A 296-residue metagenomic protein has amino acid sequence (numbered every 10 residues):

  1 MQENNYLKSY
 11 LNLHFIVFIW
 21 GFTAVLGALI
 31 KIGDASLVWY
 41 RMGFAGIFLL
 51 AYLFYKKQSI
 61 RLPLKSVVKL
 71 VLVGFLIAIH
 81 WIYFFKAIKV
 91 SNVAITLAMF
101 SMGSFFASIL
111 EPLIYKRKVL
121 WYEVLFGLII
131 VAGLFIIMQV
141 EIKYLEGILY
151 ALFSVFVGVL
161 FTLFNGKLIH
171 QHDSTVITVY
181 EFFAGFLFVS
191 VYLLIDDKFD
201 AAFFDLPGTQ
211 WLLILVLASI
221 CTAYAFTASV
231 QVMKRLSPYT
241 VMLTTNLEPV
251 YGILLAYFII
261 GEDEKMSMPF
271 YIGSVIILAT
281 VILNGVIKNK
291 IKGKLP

Functional and structural regions predicted by a protein language model:
M1-W39, F75, I79, Y83 (+2 more regions): Glycine-/small-residue-enriched transmembrane alpha-helix faces in small-molecule transporters and effluxers
V17, V25-A28, L49, A107-S108 (+3 more regions): Transmembrane alpha-helical segments that form core, pore/gating elements of small-molecule transporters/exporters
I32-I79, S104-A107, V157-F164, V179-D197 (+1 more regions): Transmembrane alpha-helices of multi-pass small-molecule transport proteins
Y40, L97-M102, N165-F186, T222-F258: Helix-helix packing/entry segments at the starts of transmembrane helices
M42, Q210, N246-P296: C-terminal-most transmembrane helix of multi-pass membrane proteins
L49, V71, V119-M138, V189 (+1 more regions): Hydrophobic transmembrane alpha-helices of multi-pass small-molecule transport proteins
L53-K56, G103-L125, V250-Y271: C-terminal transmembrane-helix exit sites in multi-pass transporters
K56-A94, F100, I136, A218-L236: Specific transmembrane alpha-helical segments of multi-pass solute transporters/efflux pumps, especially DMT/EamA
